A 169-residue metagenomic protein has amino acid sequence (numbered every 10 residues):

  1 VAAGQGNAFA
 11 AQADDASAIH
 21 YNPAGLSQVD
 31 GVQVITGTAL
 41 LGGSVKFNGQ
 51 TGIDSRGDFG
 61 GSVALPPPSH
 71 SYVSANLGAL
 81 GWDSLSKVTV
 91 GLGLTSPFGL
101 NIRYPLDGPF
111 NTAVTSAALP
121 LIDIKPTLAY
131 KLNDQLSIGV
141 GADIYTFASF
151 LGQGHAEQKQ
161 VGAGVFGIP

Functional and structural regions predicted by a protein language model:
V1-V90, L94-S96, L128: N-terminal, post-signal peptide beta-strand-biased segments of exported outer-membrane/organellar beta-barrel and other
G43-G49, G99-P105, F147-Q153: Outer-membrane beta-barrel proteins
D54-F59, P109-T115, G162-P169: Extracellular loop and loop/strand-boundary signature of outer-membrane beta-barrel proteins
S62-P67, A117-S137: Outer-membrane beta-barrel transmembrane strands
L85-I124: Well-ordered mid-protein domain cores that form the structural environment of catalytic cofactors
L94, V140-I144, G154: Short, structured patches in soluble enzyme cores that scaffold and shape functional sites
P97, A129, N133-Q135, A142-S149: Short acidic/polar capping segments at secondary-structure boundaries
L106, F147-P169: Solvent-exposed loop segments that connect transmembrane elements
